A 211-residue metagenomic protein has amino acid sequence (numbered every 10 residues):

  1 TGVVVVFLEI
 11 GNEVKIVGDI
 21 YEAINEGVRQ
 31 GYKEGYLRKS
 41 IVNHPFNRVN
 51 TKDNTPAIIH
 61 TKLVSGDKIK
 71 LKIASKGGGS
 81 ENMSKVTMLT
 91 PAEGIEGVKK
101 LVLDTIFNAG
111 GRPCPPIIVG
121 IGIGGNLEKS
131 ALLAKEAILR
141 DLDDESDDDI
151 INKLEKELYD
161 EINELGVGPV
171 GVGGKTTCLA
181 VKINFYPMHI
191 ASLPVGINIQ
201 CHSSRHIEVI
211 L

Functional and structural regions predicted by a protein language model:
T1-L211: Non-transmembrane, aqueous-exposed alpha-helical and coiled segments at domain scale
